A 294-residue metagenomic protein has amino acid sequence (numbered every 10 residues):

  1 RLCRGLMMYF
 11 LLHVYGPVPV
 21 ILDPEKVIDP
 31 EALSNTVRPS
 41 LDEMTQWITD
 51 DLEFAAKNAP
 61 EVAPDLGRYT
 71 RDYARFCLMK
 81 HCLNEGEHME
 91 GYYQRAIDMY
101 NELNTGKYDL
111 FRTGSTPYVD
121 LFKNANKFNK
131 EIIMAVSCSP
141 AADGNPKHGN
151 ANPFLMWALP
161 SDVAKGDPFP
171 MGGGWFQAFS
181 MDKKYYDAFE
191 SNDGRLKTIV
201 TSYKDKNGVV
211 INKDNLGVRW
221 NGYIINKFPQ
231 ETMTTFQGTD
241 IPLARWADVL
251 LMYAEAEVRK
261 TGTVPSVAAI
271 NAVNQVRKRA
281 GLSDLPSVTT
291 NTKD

Functional and structural regions predicted by a protein language model:
R1-N150, E190-D294: Acidic/polar-rich alpha-helix caps and helix-coil junctions
E43, P153, K165, M171 (+3 more regions): Acidic, low-complexity intrinsically disordered regions
A142-M171: Acidic-aromatic pocket-rim loops
G166-V200, N207: A short, charged
